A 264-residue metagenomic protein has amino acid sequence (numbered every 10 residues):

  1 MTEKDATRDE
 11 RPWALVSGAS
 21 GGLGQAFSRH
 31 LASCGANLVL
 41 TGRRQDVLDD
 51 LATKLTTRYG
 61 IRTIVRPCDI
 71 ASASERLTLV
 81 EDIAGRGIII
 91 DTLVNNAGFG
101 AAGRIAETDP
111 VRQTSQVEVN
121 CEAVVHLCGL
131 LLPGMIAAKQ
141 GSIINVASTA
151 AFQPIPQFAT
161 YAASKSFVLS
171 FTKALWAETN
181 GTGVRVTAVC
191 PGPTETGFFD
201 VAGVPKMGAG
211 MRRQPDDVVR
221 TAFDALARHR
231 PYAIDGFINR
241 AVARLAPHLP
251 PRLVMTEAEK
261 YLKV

Functional and structural regions predicted by a protein language model:
W13, S20-G21: Conserved glycine-rich cofactor-binding loop
C34-L51: Conserved glycine-rich Rossmann-like NAD(P)H-binding loop of the short-chain dehydrogenase/reductase
N96-A101: Conserved NAD(P)H cofactor-binding loop of Rossmann-fold oxidoreductase domains
R104-V117: Substrate-binding pocket helix/loop in short-chain dehydrogenase/reductase
C128, S164: Active-site helix of classical SDR
S148: Residue(s) in the substrate-gating loop at a strand-loop-helix junction that position the organic substrate next
W176-A241, H248, R252: SDR active-site lid
